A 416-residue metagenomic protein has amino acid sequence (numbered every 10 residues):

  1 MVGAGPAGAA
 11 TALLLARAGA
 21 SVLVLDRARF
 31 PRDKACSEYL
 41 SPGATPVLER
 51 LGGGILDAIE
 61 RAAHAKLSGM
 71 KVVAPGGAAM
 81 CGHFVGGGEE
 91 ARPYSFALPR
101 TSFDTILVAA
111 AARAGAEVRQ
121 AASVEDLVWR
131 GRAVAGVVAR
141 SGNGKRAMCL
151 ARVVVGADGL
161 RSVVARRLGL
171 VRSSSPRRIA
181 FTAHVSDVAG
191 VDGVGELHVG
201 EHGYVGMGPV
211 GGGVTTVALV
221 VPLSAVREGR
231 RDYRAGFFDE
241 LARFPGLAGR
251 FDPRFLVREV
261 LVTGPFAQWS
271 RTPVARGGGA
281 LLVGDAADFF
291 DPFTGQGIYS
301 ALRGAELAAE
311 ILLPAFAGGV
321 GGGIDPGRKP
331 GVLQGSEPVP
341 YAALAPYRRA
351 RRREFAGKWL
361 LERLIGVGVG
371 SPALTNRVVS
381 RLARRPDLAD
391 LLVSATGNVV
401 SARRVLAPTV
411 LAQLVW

Functional and structural regions predicted by a protein language model:
M1-A7, L23: Beta1/beta-strand and adjacent pyrophosphate-binding region of the FAD-binding site in flavoprotein oxidoreductases
G5-P6, F30-P31, S102: Residue-level detector of alpha-helix initiation sites
A16-C36: Glycine-rich FAD pyrophosphate-binding loop
T45, R50-T105: A conserved beta-strand/loop capping segment in the N-terminal third of enzymes that catalyze redox or closely related
A62-H64, R227-L312: FAD/FMN-dependent oxidoreductases across multiple families
T105, A109-R254: Predominantly flavin-linked oxidoreductase catalytic cores and closely associated redox partners
L313-W416: C-terminal helical "tail/cap" subdomain of flavin- and related membrane-associated enzymes
